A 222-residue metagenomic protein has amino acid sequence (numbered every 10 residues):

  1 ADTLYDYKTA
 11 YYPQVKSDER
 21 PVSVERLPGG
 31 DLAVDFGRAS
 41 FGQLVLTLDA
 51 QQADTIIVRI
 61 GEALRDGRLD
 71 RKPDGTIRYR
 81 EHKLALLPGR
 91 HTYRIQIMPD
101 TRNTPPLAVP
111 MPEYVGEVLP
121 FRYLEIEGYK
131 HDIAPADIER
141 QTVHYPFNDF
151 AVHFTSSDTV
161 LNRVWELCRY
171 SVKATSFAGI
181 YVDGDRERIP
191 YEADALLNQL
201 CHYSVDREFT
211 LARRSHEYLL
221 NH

Functional and structural regions predicted by a protein language model:
A1-D183, D194, T210-S215, L219: Extracellular/oxidizing-compartment recognition motifs
Y129, L197-E208: Well-ordered alpha-helical scaffold segments within catalytic/enzyme domains
